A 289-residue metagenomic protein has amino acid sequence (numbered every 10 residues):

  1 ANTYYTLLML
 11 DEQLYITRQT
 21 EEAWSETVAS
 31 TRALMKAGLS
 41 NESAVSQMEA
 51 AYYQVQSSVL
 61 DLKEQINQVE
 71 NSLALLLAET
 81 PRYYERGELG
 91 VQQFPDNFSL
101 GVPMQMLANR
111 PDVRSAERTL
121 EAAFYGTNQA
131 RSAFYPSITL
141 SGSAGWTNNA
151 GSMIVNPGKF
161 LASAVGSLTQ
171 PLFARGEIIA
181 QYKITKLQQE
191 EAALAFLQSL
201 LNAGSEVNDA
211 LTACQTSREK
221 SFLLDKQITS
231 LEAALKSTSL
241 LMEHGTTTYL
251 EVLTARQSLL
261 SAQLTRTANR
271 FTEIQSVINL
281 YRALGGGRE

Functional and structural regions predicted by a protein language model:
A1-V102, A213, S237-L240, S258-L259 (+1 more regions): Periplasmic alpha-helical coiled-coil/stalk elements that build and connect Gram-negative outer-membrane
T3, L10, T17, L34 (+16 more regions): Amphipathic alpha-helical coiled-coil segments and their boundaries
Q19, E26-A29, A33, S57-L60 (+14 more regions): Regular, well-ordered alpha-helical segments
L34-L39, M242-T246, A283-G286: A short glycine-centered flexible hinge/capping loop motif at secondary-structure junctions
L39, V91-E121, P171-L172, L200 (+3 more regions): Bacterial Sec-pathway N-terminal export signals of envelope proteins
S43-Q47, R114-R118, N128-Y135, T139 (+2 more regions): Sec/SRP-type N-terminal targeting helices
P81, F94, T265-E289: Acidic, low-complexity, intrinsically disordered peripheral segments
A144-N148, L172, L284: Transmembrane beta-strands of outer-membrane beta-barrel pores
